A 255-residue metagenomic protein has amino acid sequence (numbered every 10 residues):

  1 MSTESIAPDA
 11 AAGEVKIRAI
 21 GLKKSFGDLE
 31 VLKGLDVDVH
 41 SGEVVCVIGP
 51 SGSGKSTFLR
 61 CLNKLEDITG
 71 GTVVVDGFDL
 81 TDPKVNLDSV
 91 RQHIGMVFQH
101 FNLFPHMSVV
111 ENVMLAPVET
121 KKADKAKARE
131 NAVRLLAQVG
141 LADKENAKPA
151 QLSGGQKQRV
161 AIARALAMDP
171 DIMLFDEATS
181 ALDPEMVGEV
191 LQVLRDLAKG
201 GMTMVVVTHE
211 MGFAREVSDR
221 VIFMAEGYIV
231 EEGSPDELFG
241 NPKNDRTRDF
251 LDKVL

Functional and structural regions predicted by a protein language model:
M1-A11: Short, low-complexity, intrinsically disordered N-terminal peptides in bacterial proteins
S2-E4, A225, E232, D236-L255: C-terminal boundary and immediately downstream tail of ABC-type ATPase nucleotide-binding domains
A12-E237: ABC family nucleotide-binding domain
